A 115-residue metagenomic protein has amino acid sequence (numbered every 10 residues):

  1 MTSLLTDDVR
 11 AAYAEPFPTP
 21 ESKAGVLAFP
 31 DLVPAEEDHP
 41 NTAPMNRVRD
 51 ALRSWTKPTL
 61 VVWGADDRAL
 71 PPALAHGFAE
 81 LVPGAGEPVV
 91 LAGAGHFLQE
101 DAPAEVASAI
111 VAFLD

Functional and structural regions predicted by a protein language model:
M1-F29, P40: Helix-rich cap/lid subdomain of alpha/beta-hydrolase
D8, A73, G77, D101-E105: Generic recognition of short, well-ordered alpha-helical segments
A11, R49, H76-E80, S108: Active-site phosphate/pyrophosphate- and oxyanion-stabilizing loops and adjacent acidic/basic residues in soluble
Y13, V26, L52, V61-G64 (+3 more regions): Generic structural signal for small/hydrophobic residues in well-ordered secondary structure, especially within
P16, L32-A51: Active-site nucleophile elbow and catalytic-triad environment of alpha/beta-hydrolase enzymes
A43, L70, D101: Residue-level signal for the nucleotide or nucleotide-sugar donor/cofactor binding architecture
P58-A94: Conserved loop-alpha-helix segment in the C-terminal half of the alpha/beta-hydrolase fold that carries the catalytic
G84-D115: Catalytic active-site module of serine/aspartate enzymes centered on a nucleophile-bearing elbow/loop
